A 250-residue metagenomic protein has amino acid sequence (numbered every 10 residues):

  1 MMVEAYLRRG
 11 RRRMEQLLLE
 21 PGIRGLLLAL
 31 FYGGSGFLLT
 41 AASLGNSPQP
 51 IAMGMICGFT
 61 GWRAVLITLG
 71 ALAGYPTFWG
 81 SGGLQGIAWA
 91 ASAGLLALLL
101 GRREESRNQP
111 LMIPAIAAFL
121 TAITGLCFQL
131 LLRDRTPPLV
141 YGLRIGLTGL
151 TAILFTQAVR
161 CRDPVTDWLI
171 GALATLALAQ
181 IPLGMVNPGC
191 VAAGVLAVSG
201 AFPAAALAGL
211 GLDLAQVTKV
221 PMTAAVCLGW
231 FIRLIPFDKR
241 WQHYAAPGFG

Functional and structural regions predicted by a protein language model:
V3-V195, S199-A206, G211-G250: Membrane-embedded alpha-helical hairpins and interfacial helices in multi-pass inner-membrane proteins
